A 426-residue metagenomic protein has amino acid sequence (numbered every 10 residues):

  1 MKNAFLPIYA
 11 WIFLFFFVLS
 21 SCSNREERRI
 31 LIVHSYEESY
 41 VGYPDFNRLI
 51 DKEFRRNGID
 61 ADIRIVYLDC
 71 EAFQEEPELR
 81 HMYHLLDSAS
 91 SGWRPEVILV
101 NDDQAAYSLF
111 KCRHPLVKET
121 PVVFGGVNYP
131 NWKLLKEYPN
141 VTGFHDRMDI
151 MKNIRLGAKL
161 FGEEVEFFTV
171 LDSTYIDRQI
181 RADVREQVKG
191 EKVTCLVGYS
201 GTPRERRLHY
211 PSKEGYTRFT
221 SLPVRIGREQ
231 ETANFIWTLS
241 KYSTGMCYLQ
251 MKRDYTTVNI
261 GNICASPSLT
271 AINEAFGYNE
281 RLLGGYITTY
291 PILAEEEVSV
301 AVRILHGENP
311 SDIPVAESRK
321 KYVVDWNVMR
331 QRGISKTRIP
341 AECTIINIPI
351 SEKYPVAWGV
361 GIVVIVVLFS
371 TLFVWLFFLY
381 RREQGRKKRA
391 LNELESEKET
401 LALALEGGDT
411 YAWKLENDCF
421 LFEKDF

Functional and structural regions predicted by a protein language model:
L19-S21: C-terminal motif of bacterial Sec signal peptides marking the signal peptidase cleavage site
E75-E96, C112-H114, H209-T232: Short, well-structured alpha-helical segments in soluble
L134-I154, N279-E295: Short beta-strand elements at the ligand-binding edges of bilobed clamshell
T142-V188, P314-V324: An alpha-beta-alpha
K192-E308: Membrane-proximal low-complexity regions enriched in glycine and acidic/polar residues
T289, R303-V364: Hinge/cleft segment of the Venus flytrap/periplasmic-binding protein
N347-A390: Alpha-helical transmembrane signal-anchor helices
L391-F420: PAS/LOV and related PAS-like sensory modules
